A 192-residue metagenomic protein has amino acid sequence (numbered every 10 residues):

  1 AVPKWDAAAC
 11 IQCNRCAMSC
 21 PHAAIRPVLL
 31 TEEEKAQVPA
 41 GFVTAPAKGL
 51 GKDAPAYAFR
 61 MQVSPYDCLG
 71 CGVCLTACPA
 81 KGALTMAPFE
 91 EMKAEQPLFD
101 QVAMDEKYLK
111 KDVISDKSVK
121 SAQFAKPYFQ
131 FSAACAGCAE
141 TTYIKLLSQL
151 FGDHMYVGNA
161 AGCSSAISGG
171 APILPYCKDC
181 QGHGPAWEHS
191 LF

Functional and structural regions predicted by a protein language model:
A1-C68, L75-Y156, A160-F192: Ferredoxin-type iron-sulfur electron-transfer modules and their immediate structural context
